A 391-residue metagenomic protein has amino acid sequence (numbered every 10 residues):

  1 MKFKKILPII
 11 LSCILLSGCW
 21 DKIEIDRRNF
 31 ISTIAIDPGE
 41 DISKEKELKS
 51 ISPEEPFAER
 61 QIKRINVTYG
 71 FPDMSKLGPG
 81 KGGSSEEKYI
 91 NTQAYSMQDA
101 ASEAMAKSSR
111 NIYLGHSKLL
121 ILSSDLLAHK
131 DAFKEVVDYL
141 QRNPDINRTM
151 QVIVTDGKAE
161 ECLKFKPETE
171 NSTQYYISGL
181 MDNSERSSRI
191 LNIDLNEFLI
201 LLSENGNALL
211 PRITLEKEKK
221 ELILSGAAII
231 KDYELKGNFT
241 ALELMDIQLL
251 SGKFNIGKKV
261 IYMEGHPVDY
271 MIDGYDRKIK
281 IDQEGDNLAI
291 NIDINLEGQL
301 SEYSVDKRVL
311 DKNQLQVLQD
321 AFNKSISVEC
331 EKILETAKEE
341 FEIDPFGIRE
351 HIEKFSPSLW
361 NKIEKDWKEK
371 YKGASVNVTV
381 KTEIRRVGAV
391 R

Functional and structural regions predicted by a protein language model:
K2-P8, C13-R391: Membrane-proximal alpha-helical signals and transmembrane carboxylates
